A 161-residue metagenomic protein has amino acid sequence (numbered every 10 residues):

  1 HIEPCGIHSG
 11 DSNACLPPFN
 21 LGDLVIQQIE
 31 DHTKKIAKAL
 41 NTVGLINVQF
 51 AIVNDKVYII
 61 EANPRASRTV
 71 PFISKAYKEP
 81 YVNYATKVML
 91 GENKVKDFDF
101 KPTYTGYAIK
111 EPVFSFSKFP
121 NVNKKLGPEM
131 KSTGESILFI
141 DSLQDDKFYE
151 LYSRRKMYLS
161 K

Functional and structural regions predicted by a protein language model:
H1-K161: ATP-dependent carboxylate activation and anion-phosphoryl transfer catalytic cores that bind Mg-ATP to form
